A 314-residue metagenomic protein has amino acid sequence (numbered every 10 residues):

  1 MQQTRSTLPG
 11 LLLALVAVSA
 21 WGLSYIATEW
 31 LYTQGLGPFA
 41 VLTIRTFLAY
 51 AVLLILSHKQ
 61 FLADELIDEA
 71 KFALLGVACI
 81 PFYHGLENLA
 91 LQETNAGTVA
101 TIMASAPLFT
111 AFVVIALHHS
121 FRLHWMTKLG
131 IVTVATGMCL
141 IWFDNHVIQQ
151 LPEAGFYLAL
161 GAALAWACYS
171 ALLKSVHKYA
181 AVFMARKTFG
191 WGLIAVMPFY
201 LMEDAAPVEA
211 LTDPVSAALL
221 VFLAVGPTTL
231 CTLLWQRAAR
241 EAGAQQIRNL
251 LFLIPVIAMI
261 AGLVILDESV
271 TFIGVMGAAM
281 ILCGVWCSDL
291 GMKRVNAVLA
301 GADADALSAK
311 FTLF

Functional and structural regions predicted by a protein language model:
M1-A40, I44, V77, T136 (+3 more regions): Glycine-/small-residue-enriched transmembrane alpha-helix faces in small-molecule transporters and effluxers
L8-L13, F39-I55, L74, T127-T136 (+4 more regions): Hydrophobic alpha-helical transmembrane segments of multi-pass integral membrane proteins, especially transporters
A20, S24-Y25, L54-M103, M138-L140 (+1 more regions): Specific transmembrane alpha-helical segments of multi-pass solute transporters/efflux pumps, especially DMT/EamA
G22, I26, V77-P81, G85 (+8 more regions): Hydrophobic/small/kink-forming positions within alpha-helical transmembrane segments of polytopic membrane proteins
I26-G35, N88-Q92, L140-A154, L201-L219 (+1 more regions): Membrane-interface helix termini and inter-helical loops of multi-pass transporters
L31, V41, A90, N95 (+6 more regions): Hydrophobic/aromatic residues within transmembrane alpha-helices of multi-pass small-molecule transporters
A40-A51, C79, E87-R122, M126 (+2 more regions): Specific alpha-helical transmembrane segments that line the substrate/conduction pathway and gating interfaces
L53-L54, F112-V113, L123-D144, V196 (+3 more regions): Hydrophobic transmembrane alpha-helices of multi-pass small-molecule transport proteins
